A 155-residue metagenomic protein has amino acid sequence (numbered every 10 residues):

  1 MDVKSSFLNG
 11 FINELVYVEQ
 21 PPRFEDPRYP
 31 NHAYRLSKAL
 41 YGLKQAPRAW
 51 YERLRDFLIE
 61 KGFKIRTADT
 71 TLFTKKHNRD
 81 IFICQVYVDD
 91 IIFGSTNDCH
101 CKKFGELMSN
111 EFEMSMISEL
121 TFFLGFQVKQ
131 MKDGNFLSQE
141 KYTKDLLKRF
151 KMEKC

Functional and structural regions predicted by a protein language model:
M1-C155: Long, low-complexity, charge-biased intrinsically disordered regions
